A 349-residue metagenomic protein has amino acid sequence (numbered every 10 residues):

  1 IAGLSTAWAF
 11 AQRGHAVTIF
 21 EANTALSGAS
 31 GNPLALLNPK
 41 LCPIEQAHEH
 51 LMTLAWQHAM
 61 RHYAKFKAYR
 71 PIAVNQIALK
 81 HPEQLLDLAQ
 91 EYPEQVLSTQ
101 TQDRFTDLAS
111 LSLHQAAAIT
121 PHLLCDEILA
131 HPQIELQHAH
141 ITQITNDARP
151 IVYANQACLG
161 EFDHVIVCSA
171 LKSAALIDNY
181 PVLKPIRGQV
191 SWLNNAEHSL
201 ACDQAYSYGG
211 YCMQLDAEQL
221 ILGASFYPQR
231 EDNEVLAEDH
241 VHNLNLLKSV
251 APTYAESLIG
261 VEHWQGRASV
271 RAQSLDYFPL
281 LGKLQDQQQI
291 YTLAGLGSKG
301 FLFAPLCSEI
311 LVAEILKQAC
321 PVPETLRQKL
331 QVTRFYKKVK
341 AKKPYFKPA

Functional and structural regions predicted by a protein language model:
L4-R13, A22, S30-L41, F66-R70 (+2 more regions): Active-site substrate-recognition segment that forms the wall of the catalytic cavity or substrate channel
A35-S110: Dinucleotide-binding Rossmann-like beta1-alpha1 core, especially the glycine-rich loop that anchors the ADP
P43-I44, A68-Q76, S98-L129, S225-Q229 (+2 more regions): Helix-loop-beta segment of a Rossmann-like dinucleotide-binding subdomain
I44-Q57, S110-E127, E234-D239, L302: Short beta-strand to alpha-helix junction loop
Q137-I151: A conserved short coil-to-beta-strand element within the FAD-binding core of flavoproteins
N155-H164: Core beta-strand elements of the Rossmann-like FAD/NAD(P) dinucleotide-binding domain in flavoenzyme oxidoreductases
I259-A349: C-terminal catalytic lobe of FAD-dependent flavoproteins
